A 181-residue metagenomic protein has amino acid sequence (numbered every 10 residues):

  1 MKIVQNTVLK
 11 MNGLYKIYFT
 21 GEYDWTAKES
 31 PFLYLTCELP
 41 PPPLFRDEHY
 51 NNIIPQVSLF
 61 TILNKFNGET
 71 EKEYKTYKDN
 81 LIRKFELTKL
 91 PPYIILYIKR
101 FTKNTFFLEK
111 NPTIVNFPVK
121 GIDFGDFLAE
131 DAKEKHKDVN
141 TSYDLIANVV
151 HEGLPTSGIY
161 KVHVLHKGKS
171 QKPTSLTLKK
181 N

Functional and structural regions predicted by a protein language model:
M1, M11, L33-L35: Detector for methionine-enriched segments
M1-K2, K133: Exposed regions on extracellular, virion, or secretory-pathway luminal proteins
I3-M11, T174-T177: Cationic, amphipathic, low-complexity alpha-helical segments enriched in hydrophobics plus arginine/proline
G21-N181: Exposed substrate/partner-binding surface patches
